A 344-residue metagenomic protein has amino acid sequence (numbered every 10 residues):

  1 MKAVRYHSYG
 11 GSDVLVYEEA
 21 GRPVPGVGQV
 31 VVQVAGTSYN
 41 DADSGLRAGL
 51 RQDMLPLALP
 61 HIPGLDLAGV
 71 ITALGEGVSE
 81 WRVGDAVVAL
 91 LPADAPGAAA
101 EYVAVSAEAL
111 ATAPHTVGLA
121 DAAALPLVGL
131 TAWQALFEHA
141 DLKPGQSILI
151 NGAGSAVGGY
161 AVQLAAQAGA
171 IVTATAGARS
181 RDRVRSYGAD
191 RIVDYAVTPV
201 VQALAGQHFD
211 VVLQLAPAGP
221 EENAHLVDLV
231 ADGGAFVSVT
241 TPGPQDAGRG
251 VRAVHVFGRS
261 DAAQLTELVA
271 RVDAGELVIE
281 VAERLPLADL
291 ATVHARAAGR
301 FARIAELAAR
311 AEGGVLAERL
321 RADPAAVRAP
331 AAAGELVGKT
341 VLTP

Functional and structural regions predicted by a protein language model:
M1, L265-P344: C-terminal hydrophobic helical "lid"/dimerization subdomain of Rossmann-like NAD(P)H-dependent oxidoreductases
K2, V16, Q33, A68-V70 (+2 more regions): Residues located in well-ordered beta-strands
G10-V14, E19-A68, W81: N-terminal glycine-rich beta->alpha transition that marks the start or flank of a dinucleotide-binding site
V31, A68, V88-A89, A104 (+3 more regions): Hydrophobic beta-strand signal
P56, E80, V88-G152: NAD(P)H dinucleotide-binding glycine-rich loop of Rossmann-like/cofactor-binding domains, especially the beta1-alpha1
A68-P92, G169: A glycine-/small-residue-rich N-terminal strand-loop-strand element that serves as the cofactor-binding glycine loop
L125-D194: Mid-domain Rossmann-like dinucleotide-binding core that forms the NAD(H)/NADP(H) cofactor-binding site
T173, R185-V254, A305-R310: Glycine-rich cofactor phosphate-binding loops and adjacent beta1-alpha1 units of small-molecule cofactor enzyme domains
